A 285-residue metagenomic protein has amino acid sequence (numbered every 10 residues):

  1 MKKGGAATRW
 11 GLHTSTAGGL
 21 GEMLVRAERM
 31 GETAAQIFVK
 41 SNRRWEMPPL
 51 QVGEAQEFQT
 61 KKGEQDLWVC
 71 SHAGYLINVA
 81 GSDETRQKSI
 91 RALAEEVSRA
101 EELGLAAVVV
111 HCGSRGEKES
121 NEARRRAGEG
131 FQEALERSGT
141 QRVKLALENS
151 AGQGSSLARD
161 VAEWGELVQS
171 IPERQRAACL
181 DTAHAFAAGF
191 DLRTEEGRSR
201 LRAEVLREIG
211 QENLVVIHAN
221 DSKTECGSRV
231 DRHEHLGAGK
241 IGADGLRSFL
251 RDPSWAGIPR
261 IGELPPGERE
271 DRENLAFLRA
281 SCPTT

Functional and structural regions predicted by a protein language model:
M1-G74, V79-S98, T284-T285: N-terminal pre-domain/capping segments
T8-T14, T33-I37, V69-A73, V108-V110 (+4 more regions): Hydrophobic faces of well-ordered beta-strands that scaffold small-molecule active sites in alpha/beta enzyme cores
H13-A17, K40-N42, G74-L76, G113-R115 (+4 more regions): Active-site beta-loop-alpha junctions enriched in small/polar residues
G31-T33, G104, G210-N213, A256: Short loop/turn motifs at secondary-structure junctions
A35, G128-E129, E133-L236: Acidic/histidine-rich catalytic cores of soluble enzymes
G63-E64, N78-A178: Active-site acidic/histidine proton-transfer and metal-coordination neighborhood in alpha/beta enzyme cores
G63-W68, E95, A106, F131-E133 (+10 more regions): A structural signal for the main folded, soluble domain(s) of proteins
T85-V97, S120-E133, D160-Q169, E196-A203 (+2 more regions): Short, electropositive alpha-helical surface patch
